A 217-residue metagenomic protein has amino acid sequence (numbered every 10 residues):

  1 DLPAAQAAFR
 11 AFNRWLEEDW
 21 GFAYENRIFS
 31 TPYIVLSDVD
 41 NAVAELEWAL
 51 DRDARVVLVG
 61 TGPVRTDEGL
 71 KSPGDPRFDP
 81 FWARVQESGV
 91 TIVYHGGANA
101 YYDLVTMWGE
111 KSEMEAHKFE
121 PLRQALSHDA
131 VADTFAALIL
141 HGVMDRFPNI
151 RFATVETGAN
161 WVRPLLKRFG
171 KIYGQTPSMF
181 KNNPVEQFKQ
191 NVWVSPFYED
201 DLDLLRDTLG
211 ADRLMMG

Functional and structural regions predicted by a protein language model:
D1-G60: Mid-domain alpha/beta scaffold segments of enzyme catalytic cores
I34, L46, L50-M215: Catalytic pocket-lining loop regions of alpha/beta-barrel enzymes, especially the amidohydrolase/enolase/GH5 lineages
